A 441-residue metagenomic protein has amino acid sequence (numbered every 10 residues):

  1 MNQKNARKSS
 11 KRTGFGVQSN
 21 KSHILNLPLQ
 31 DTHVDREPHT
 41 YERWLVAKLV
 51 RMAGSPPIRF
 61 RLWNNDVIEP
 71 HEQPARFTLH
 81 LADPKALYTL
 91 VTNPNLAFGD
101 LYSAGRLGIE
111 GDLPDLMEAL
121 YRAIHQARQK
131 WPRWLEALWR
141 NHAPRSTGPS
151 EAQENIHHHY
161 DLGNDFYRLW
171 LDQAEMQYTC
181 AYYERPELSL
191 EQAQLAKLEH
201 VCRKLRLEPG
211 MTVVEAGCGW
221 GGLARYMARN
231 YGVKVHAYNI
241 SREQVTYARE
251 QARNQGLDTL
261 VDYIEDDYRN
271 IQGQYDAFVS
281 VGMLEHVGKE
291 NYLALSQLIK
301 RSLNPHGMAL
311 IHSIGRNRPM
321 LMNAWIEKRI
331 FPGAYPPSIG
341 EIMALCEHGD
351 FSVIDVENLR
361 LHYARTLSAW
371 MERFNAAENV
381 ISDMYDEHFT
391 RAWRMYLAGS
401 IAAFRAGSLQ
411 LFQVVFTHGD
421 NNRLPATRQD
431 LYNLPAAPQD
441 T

Functional and structural regions predicted by a protein language model:
N2-Q194, H200: Feature captures hydrophobic
P209-G219: Conserved class I S-adenosyl-L-methionine
W220-Y231: Conserved SAM-binding loop of SAM-dependent methyltransferases across substrates and taxa, primarily the Class I
A248-R249: Conserved SAM-binding loop
R269-F278: A short acidic, Gly/Pro-enriched loop at the edge of an enzyme's catalytic core that lines a small-molecule cofactor
L293-P305: A short glycine-rich, Lys/Arg-flanked "PGG" loop and its adjoining helix->strand segment in the class I
H306-I314: Conserved beta-strand signature within the Rossmann-like core of class I S-adenosyl-L-methionine
I314-L424, Y432-A436: Substrate-binding/catalytic lobe of Class I Rossmann-like enzymes that use SAM or dcSAM, i.e., the mid-to-C-terminal
